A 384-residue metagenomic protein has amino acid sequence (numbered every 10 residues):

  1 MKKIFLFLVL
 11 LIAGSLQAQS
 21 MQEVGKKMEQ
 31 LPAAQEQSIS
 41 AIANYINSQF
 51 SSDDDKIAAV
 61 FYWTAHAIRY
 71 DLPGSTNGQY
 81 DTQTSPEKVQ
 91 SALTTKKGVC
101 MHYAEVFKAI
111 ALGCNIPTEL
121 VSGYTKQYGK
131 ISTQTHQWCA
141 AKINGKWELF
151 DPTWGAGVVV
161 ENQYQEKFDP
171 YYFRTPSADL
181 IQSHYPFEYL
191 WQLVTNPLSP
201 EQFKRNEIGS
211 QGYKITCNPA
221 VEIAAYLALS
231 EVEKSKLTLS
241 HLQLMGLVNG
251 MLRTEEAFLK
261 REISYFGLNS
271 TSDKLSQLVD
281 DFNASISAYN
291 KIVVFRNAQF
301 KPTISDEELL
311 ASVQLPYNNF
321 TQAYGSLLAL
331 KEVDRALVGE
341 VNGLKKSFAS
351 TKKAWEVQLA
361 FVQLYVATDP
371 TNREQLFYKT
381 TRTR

Functional and structural regions predicted by a protein language model:
M1-M21: Bacterial Sec-dependent N-terminal signal peptides
Q19-T95: Secondary-structure boundary elements
S20-V24, A33-A34, Y45-I46, V160 (+1 more regions): Mixed-charge, low-complexity segments
Y62, Y103-T175: Hydrophobic/aromatic-rich core segments of domains that either
W63-H66, G145, S350, A354-V357: Alpha-helical scaffold segments in carbohydrate-active enzymes
T76-Y80, E87, A141-V221: Active-site rim recognition segments
A92-E105: Mid-length scaffold segments of soluble, non-membrane domains
